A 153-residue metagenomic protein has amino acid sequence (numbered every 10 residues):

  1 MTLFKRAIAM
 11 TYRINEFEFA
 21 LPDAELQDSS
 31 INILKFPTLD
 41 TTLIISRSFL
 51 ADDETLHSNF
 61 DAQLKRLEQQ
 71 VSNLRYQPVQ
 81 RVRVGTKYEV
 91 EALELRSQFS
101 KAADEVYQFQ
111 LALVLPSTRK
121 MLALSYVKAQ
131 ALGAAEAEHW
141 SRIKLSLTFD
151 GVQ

Functional and structural regions predicted by a protein language model:
T2-A9, E16-L26, A123-Q153: Surface-exposed amphipathic alpha-helical segments
T2-L3, F36-L39, R81: Acidic (Asp/Glu-rich) sequence patches and key acidic residues that form negatively charged surfaces used
A9-A62: Secretory pathway targeting signatures of secreted, lumenal, and periplasmic proteins
T11, A20-S29, E68-V84, F149-D150: Short secondary-structure junctions
K35-P37, A112-T118: Short glycine/proline-enriched loop/turn "hinge" motifs that connect secondary-structure elements and lie
L39-I44, E91-A92, R119-S125: Glycine-rich, often proline-containing surface loops adjacent to acidic residues and nearby aromatics that form
S48-A51, S100, P116-T118, Y126-A131: Short, flexible beta-strand-to-coil junctions
L64-L115: Signature of long, low-cysteine stretches enriched in small and polar/charged residues
